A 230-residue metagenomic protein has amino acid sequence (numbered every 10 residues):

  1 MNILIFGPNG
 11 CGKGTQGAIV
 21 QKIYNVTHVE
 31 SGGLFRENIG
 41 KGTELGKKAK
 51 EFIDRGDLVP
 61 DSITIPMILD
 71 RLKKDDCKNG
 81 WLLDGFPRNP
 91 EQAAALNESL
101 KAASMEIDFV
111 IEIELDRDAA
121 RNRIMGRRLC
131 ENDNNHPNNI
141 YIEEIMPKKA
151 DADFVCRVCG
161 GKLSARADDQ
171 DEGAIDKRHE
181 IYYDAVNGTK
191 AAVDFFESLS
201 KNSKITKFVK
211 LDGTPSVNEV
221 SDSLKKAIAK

Functional and structural regions predicted by a protein language model:
M1-K230: Glycine-rich phosphate-binding loop of ATP-dependent small-molecule kinases
